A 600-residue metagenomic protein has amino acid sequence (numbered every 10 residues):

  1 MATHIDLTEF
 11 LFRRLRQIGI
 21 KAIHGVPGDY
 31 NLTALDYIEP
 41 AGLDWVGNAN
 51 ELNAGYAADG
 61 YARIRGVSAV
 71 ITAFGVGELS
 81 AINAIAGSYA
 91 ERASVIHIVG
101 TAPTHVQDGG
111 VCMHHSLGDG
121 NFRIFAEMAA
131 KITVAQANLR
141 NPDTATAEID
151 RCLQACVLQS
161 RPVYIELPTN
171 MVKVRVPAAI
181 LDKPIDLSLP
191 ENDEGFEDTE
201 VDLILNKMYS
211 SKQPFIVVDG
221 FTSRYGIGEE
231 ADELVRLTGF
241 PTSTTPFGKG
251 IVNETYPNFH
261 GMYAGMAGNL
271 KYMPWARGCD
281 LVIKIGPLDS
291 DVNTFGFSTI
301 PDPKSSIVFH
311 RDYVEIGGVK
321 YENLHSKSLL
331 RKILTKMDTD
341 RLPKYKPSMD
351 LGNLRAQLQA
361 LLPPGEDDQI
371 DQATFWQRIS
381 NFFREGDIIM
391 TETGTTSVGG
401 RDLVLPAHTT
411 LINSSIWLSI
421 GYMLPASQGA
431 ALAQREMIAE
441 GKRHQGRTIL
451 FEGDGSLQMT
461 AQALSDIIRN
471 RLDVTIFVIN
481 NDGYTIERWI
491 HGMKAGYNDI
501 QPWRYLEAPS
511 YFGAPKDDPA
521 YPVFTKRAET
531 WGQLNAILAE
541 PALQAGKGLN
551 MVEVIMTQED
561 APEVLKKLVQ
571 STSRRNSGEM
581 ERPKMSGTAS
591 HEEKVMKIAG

Functional and structural regions predicted by a protein language model:
A2-D340, D473-I476: N-terminal alpha/beta PP-like core and its mobile active-site loop of ThDP/TPP-dependent enzymes
A2-T3, R140-D143, A179-I180, L203-N206 (+2 more regions): Phosphate/pyrophosphate-binding active-site segments
T8-L11, R16-I18, V26-D36, D350-G441: Active-site diphosphate/adenylate-binding microenvironment
N31, E51-Y56, E78, T396-V398 (+2 more regions): Short acidic loop-to-helix transition motifs that present clustered carboxylates
D59, A126-E127, D232, Q377 (+3 more regions): Active-site phosphate/pyrophosphate- and oxyanion-stabilizing loops and adjacent acidic/basic residues in soluble
I98, V106-D119, G278, K327 (+2 more regions): Thiamine diphosphate
V217, V308, M390, F451-E452: Generic enzyme active-site microenvironment
